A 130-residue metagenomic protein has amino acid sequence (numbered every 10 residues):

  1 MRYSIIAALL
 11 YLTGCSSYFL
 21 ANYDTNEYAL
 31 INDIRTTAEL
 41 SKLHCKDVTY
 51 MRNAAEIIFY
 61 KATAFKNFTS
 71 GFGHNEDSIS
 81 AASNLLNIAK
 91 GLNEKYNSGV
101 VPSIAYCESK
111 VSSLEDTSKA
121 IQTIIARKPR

Functional and structural regions predicted by a protein language model:
M1-S4: Positively charged n-region of N-terminal signal peptides that target proteins for export
L9-L12: Bacterial Sec-type N-terminal signal peptides, specifically the leucine/valine-rich hydrophobic h-region
N22-K46: Post-signal peptide N-terminal segment of mature Sec-exported envelope proteins
L43-S78: Alpha-helical segments in soluble extracytoplasmic regions
R52-I57, S78-S83, A105-S112: Short, charged, amphipathic alpha-helical segments
T69-N97: Heptad-repeat alpha-helical coiled-coil/4-helix-bundle sensor or tether segments in soluble regions
G91-R130: C-terminal amphipathic alpha-helix
